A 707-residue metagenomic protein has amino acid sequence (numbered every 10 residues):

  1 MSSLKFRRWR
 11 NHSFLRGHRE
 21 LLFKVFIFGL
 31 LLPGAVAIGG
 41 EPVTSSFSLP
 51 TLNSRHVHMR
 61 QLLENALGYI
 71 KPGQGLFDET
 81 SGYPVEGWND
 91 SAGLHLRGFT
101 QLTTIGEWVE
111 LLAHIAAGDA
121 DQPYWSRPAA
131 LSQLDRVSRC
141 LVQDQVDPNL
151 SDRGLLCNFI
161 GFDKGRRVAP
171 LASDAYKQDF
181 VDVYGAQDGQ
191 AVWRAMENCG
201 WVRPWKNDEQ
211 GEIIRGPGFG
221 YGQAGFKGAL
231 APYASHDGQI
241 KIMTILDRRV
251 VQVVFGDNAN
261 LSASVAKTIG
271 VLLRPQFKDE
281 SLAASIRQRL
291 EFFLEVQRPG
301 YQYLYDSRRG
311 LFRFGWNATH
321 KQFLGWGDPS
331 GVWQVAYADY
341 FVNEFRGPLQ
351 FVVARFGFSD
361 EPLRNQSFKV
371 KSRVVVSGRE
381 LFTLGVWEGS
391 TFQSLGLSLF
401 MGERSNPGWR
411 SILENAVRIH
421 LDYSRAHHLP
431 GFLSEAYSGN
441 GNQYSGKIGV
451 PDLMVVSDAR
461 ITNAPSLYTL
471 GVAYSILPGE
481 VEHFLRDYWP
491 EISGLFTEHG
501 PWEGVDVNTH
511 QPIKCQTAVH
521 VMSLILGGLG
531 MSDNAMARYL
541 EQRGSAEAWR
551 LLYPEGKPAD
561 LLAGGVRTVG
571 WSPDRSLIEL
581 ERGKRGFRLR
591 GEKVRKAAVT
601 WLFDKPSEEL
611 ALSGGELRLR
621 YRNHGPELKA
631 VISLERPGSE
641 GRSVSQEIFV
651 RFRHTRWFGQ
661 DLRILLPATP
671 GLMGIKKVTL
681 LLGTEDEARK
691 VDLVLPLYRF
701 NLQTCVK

Functional and structural regions predicted by a protein language model:
M1-E20: N-terminal secretory signal peptides that target proteins for export/translocation
F23-G34: Bacterial N-terminal signal peptides
A37-G40: Boundary at the C-terminal end of the N-terminal hydrophobic targeting segment
P42-P558: Ser/Thr/Asn(+Pro)-rich, low-complexity disordered segments
K557-R575: Extracellular carbohydrate-recognition regions
I578-A597: Short carbohydrate-recognition loop motifs
G591-G671, G683, R689: Extracellular ligand-binding interfaces
D686-K707: Exposed low-complexity, polar/acidic, P/S/T/G-rich flexible segments that act as propeptides, protease-susceptible
